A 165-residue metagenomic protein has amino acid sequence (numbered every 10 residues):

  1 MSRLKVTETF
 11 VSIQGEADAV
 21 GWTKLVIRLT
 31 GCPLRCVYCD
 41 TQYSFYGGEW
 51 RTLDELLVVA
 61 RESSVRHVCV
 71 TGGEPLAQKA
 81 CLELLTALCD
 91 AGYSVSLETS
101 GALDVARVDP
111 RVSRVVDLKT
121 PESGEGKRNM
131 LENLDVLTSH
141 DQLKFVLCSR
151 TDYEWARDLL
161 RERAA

Functional and structural regions predicted by a protein language model:
L4-V11, T23-V26, L34-S113: Conserved Radical SAM active-site core
I13, A17-G21: Short Cys/His-rich Zn2+-coordinating modules
D18, G48-R51, V68, G126 (+1 more regions): Short linear functional motifs in flexible/disordered or boundary regions
A77-A165: Conserved AdoMet/S-adenosylmethionine-binding subsite of the radical SAM
